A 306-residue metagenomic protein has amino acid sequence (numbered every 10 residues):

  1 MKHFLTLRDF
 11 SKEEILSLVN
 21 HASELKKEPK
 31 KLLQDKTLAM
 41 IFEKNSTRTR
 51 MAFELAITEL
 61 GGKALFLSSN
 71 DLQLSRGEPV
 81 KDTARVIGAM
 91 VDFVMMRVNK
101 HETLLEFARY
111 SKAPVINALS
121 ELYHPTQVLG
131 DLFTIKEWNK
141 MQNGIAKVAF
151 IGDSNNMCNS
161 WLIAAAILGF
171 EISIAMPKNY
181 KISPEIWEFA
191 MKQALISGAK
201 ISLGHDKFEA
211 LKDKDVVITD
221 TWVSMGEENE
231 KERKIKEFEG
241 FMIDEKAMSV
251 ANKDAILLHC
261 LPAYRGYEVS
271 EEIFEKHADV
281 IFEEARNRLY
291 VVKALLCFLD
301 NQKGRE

Functional and structural regions predicted by a protein language model:
M1-M51, L55, Y123: Positively charged, low-complexity intrinsically disordered leader regions
T37-L38, F42-M90: Active-site cofactor/substrate anionic-group-binding motifs, chiefly glycine- and Lys/Arg-rich phosphate-binding loops
E43-A56, K140-T219: Glycine-rich phosphate/diphosphate-binding loop of Rossmann-like nucleotide-binding domains
L60, M90, Y110-K112, L168 (+2 more regions): Short, structured coil segments at secondary-structure junctions
D92-A164, H259: Anion-binding alpha/beta catalytic cores of soluble intermediary-metabolism enzymes, centered on
K192-E272: Rossmann-like adenosine-cofactor binding region
D254-A255, L261-E306: Adenosine-phosphate binding glycine-rich loop
